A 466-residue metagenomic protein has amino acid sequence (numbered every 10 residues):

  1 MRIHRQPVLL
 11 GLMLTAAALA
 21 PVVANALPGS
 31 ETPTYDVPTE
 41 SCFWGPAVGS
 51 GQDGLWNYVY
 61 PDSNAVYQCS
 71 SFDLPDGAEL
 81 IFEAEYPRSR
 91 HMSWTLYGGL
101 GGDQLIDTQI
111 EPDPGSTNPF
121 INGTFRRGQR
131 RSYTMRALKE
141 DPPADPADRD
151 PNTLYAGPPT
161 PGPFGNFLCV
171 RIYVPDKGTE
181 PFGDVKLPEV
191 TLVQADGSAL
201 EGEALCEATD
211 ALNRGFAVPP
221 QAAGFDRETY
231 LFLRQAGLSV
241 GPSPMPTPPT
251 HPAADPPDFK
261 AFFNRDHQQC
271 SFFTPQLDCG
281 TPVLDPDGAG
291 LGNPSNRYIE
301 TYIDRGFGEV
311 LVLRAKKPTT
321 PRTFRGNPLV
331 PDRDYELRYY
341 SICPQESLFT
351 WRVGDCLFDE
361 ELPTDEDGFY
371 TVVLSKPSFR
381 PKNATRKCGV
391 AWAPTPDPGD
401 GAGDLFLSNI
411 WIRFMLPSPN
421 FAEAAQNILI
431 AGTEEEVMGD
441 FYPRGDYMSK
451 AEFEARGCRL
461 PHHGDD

Functional and structural regions predicted by a protein language model:
R2-L10: Bacterial N-terminal signal peptides that target proteins for export
G11-P21: Bacterial N-terminal signal peptides
A20-V23, G101: A sequence-level detector of short, solvent-exposed, charge-rich linear segments
L27-D466: A compositional/structural signature for long, glycine/proline-rich flexible linkers and loops on extracytoplasmic
